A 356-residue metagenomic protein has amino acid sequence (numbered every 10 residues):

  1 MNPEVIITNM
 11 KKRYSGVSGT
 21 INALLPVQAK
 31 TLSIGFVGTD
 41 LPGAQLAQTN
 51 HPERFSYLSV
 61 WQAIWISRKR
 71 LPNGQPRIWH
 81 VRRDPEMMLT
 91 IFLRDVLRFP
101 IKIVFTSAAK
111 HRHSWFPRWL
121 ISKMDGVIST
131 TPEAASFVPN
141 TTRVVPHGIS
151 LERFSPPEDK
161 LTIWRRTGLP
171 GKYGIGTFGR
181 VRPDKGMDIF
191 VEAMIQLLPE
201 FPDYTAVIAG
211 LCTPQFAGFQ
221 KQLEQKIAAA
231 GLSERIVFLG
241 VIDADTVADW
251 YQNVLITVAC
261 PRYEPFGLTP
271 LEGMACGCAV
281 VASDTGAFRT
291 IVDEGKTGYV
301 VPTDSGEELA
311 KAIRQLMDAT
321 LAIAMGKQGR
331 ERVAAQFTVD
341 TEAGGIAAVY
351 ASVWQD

Functional and structural regions predicted by a protein language model:
I121-K160, L169-P170: Donor nucleotide-sugar binding/catalytic pocket of nucleotide-sugar-dependent glycosyltransferases
R166-K185, V191-I195, V207: Conserved donor-binding/catalytic core segment of Leloir-type glycosyltransferases
Q220-V241: Nucleotide-activated donor-binding/catalytic signature segment of Leloir-type glycosyltransferases, i.e., the conserved
V241-I242, D249-V254: Short alpha-helical donor nucleotide-sugar binding micro-motif in glycosyltransferases
R262: Aromatic "clamp/platform" in nucleotide-sugar-dependent glycosyltransferases that forms part of the donor/acceptor
A279-S283: Short hydrophobic beta-strand element within catalytic cores of glycosyltransferases and related nucleotide-activated
E294-G295, Y299-G306, R314-T320: Conserved acidic donor-binding segment of nucleotide-sugar-dependent glycosyltransferases
L321-Q336, E342-G345: A short, well-ordered alpha-helix in the C-terminal region of glycosyltransferases
